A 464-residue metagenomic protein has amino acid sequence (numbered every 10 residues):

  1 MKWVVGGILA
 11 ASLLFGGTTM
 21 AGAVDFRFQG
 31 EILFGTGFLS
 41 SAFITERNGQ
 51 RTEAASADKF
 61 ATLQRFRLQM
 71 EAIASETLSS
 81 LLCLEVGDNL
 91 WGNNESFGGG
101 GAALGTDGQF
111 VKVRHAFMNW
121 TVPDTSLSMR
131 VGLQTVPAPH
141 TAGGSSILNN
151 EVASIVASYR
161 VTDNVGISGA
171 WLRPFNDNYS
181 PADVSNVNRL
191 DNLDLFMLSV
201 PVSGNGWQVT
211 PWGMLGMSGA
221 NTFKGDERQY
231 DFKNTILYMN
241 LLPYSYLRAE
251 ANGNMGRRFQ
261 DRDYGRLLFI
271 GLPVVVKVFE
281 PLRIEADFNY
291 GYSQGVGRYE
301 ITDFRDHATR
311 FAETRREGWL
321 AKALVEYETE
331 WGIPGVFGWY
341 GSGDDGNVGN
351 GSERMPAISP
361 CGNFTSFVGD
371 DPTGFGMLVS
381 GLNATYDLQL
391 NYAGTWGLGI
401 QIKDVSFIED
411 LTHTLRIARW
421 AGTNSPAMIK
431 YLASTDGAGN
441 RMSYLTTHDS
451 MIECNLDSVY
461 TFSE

Functional and structural regions predicted by a protein language model:
M1-A23: Cleavable N-terminal export/targeting peptides
A21-N48, E76-L82, M129, V165 (+2 more regions): Transmembrane beta-strand segments of Gram-negative outer membrane beta-barrel proteins
G30-E31, M118, A286: Membrane-embedded alpha-helical bundles of multi-pass transporters/translocases, especially carrier/permease families
F38-Q64, E71-D124, M129, V136-I147 (+5 more regions): Surface-exposed loop and membrane-interface regions of Gram-negative outer-membrane beta-barrel proteins
T125-M129, A142-G351, I400, R419-A421 (+1 more regions): Signature for the C-terminal beta-barrel architecture of outer-membrane proteins
G335-D449, E453: C-terminal structural cap/anchor segments
S458-E464: Short, intrinsically disordered, charge-balanced linker/junction segments flanking boundaries in proteins
